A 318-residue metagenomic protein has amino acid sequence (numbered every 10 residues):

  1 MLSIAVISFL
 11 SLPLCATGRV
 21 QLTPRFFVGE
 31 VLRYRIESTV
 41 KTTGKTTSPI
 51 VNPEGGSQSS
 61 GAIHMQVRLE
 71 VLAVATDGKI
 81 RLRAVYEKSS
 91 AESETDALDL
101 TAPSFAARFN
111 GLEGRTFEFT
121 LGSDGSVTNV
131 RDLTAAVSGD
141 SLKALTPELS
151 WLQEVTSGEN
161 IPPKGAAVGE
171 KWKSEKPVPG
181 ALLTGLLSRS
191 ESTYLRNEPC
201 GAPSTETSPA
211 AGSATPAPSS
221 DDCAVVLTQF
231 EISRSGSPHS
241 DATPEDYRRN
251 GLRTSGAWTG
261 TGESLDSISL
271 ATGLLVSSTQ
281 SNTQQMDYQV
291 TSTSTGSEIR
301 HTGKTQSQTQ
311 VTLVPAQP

Functional and structural regions predicted by a protein language model:
M1-I4, G251: Low-complexity intrinsically disordered segments
S3-P13: Bacterial N-terminal signal peptides
C15-P318: Signature of exported/secreted
